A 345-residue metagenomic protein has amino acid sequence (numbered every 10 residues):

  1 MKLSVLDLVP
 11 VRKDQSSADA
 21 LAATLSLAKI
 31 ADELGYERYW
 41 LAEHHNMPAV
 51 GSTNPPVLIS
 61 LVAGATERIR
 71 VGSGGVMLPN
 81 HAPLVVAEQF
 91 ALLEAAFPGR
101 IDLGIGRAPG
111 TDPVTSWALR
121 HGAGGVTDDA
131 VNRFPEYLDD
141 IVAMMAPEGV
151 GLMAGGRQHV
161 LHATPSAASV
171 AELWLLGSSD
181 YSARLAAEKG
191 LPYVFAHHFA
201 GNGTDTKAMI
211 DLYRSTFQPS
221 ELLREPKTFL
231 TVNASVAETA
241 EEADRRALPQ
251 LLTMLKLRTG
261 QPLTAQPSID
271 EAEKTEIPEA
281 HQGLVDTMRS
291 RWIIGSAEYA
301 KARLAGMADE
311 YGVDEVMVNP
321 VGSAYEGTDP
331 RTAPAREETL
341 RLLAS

Functional and structural regions predicted by a protein language model:
M1-V71, A333-L342: N-terminal beta1-alpha1-beta2 module of alpha/beta enzyme domains
K2-S17, P79-G149, F199-G201: Flexible, glycine-rich active-site loops centered on histidine and acidic residues that chelate a metal or position
L3-D7, Y39-L41, V71-G74, I101-I105 (+4 more regions): Hydrophobic faces of well-ordered beta-strands that scaffold small-molecule active sites in alpha/beta enzyme cores
D7-A22, V76-L84, A167-G177, A237 (+1 more regions): Active-site mouth loops of central-metabolism enzymes
A18-I30, S178-R184, Y299-M307: Short, acidic/polar
D32-E33, I59-E67, E94-R100, L185-G190 (+2 more regions): Acidic (Asp/Glu)-rich catalytic clusters
G124-H162, G203-V313: An alpha-helical appendage that flanks or caps ligand/catalytic pockets
Y181-T204: A conserved active-site cap/scaffold subdomain adjacent to cofactor or substrate pockets
